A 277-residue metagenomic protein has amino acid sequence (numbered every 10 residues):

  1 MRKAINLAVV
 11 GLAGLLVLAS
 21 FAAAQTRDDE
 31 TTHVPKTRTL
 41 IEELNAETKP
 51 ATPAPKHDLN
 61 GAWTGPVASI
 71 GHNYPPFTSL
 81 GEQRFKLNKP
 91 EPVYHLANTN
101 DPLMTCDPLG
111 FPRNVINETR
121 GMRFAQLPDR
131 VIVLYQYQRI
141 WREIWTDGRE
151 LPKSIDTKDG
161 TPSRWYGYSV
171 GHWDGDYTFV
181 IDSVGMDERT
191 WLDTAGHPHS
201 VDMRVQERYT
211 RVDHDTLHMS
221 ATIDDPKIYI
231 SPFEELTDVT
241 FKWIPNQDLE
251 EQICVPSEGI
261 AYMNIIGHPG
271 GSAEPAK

Functional and structural regions predicted by a protein language model:
M1-G11: Bacterial N-terminal signal peptides that target proteins for export
V9-S20: Bacterial N-terminal signal peptides
F21-K277: PEST-like low-complexity, intrinsically disordered acidic/proline/serine-rich tracts that flank trafficking/processing
